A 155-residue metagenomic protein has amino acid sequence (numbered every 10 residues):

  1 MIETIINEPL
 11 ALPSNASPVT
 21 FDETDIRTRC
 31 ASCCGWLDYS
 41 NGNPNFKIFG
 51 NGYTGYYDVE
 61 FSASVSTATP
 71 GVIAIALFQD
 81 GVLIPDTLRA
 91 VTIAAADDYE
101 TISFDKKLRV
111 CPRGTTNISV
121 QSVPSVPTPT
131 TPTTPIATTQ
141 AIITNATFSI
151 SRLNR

Functional and structural regions predicted by a protein language model:
M1-R155: Extracellular jelly-roll beta-sandwich "head" domains, especially the C-terminal globular C1q domain
